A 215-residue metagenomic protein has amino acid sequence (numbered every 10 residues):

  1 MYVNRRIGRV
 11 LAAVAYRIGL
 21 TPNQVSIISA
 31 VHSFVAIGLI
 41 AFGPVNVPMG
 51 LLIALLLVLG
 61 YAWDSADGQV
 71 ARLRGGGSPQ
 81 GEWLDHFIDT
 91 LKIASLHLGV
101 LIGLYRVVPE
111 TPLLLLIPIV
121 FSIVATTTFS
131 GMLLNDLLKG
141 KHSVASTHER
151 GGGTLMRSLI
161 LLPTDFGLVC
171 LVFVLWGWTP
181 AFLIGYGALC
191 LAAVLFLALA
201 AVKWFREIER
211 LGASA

Functional and structural regions predicted by a protein language model:
M1-A12, H86-A215: A feature for the membrane-embedded catalytic helix bundles of lipid/isoprenoid biosynthetic enzymes
A12-N23, Q80-G81, R157: Membrane interfacial helix-start motif at the N-side
A15-R17, A71-R72, F173-V174: Helix-capping/transition residues at the boundaries of transmembrane alpha-helices and the short helical linkers
R17, L52-L55, L73, G77 (+3 more regions): Generic hydrophobic alpha-helical membrane-segment signal
T21-V25, P48-M49, G81, L113-V120 (+1 more regions): Membrane-interface starts of transmembrane alpha-helices
P22-Q80: Membrane-embedded alpha-helical segments that form the functional core of polytopic membrane enzymes, especially those
P79-F87: Membrane-interface alpha-helices at helix entry/exit sites of multi-pass transporters
